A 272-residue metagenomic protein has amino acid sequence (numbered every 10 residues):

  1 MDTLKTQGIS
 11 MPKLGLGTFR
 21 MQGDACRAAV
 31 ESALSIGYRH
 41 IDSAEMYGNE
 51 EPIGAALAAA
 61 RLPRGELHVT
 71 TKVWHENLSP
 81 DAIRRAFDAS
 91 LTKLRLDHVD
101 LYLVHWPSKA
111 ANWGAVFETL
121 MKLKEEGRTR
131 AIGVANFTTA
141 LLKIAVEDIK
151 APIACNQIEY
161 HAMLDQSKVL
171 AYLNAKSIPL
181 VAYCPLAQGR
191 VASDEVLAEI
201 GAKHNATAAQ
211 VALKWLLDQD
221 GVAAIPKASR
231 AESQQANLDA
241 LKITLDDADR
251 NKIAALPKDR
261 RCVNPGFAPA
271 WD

Functional and structural regions predicted by a protein language model:
M1-L4, E51-L57, A86-A89, A140-L142 (+1 more regions): Alpha-helical scaffolding within the catalytic cores of extracellular/periplasmic polymer-degrading hydrolases
M1-L67, K258, P269-D272: N-terminal binding-site loop/beta-alpha segment at the start of enzyme catalytic domains that lines or forms
M21-D24, S43-P52, E76-D81, K109-N112 (+2 more regions): Acidic-and-aromatic substrate-binding clefts and catalytic sites of carbohydrate-active enzymes
Q22-L34, S79-L94, A115, A140-K143 (+1 more regions): Short, acidic/polar
H40, H98-L101, A131, C155: Residues at the N-termini of beta-strands
R64-N77, D100-P107, N136, Y160: A short, structured active-site edge motif that brings together acidic residues
I83-L103, K122-E126, E147-D148, I178: CE4/NodB-like, metal-dependent polysaccharide N-deacetylase domain that modifies extracellular/periplasmic N-acetylated
P107-D272: Beta/alpha (TIM)-barrel catalytic core signal, keyed to glycine-rich beta->alpha loops juxtaposed to Asp/Glu that bind
